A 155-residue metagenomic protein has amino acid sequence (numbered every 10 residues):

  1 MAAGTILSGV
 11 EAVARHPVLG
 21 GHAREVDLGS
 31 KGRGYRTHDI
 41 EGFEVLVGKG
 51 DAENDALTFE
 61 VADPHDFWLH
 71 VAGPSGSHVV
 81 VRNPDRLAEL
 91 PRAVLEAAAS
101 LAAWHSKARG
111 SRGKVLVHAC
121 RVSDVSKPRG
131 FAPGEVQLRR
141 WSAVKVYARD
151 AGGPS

Functional and structural regions predicted by a protein language model:
M1-T5: Extended, charged alpha-helical coiled-coil/arm scaffolds that mediate oligomerization and mechanical coupling in large
I6-A14: Long, low-complexity, charged/polar intrinsically disordered regions
V13-S155: Duplex nucleic acid-engaging cores and interfaces of nucleic-acid transaction enzymes
